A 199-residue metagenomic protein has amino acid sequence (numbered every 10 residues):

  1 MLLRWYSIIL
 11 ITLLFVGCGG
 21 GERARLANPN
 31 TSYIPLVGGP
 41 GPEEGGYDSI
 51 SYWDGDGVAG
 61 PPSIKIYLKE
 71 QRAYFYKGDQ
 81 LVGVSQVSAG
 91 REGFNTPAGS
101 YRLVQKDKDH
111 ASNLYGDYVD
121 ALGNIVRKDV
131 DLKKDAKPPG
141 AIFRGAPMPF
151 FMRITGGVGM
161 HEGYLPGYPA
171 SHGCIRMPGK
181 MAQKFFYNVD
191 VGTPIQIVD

Functional and structural regions predicted by a protein language model:
M1-C18: Sec-dependent bacterial lipoprotein signal peptides
L10-T12, H110-Y118: Hydrophobic alpha-helical targeting segments used for export or membrane insertion
C18, E22-A24, P29, F94 (+2 more regions): Exported/periplasmic cell-wall-interacting domains
G19-R102, A111, A121, V198-D199: Intrinsically disordered, low-complexity, Pro/Ser/Thr/Asn/Gly/Ala-rich spacer/linker segments adjacent to signal
L68, K77, Q105, G156 (+1 more regions): Pocket-edge structural micro-motifs
D79, K106-H110, K184-N188: Structured segments of extracytoplasmic/periplasmic soluble domains in secreted or envelope-associated proteins
